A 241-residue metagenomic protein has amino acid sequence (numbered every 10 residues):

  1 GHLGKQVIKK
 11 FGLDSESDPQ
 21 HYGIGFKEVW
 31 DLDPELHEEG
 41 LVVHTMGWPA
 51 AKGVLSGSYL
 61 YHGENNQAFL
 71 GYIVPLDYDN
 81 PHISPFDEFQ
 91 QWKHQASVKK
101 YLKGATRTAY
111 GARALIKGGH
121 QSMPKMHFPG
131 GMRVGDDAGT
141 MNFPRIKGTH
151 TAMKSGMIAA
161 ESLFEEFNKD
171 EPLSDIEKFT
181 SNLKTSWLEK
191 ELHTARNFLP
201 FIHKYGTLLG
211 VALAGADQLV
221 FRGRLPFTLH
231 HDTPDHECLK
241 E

Functional and structural regions predicted by a protein language model:
G1-Y101, I158, S162: Predominantly flavin-linked oxidoreductase catalytic cores and closely associated redox partners
H2-K5, D77-D79, G119-M123, T140-N142 (+1 more regions): Flexible loop/turn segments at secondary-structure boundaries
E28, L32-D33, G111-A114, S181-K190: Short, conserved secondary-structure transition motifs
P81-I83, P144-K147: Short, solvent-exposed loop/turn segments at secondary-structure boundaries
K100-G111, E171-I176: Flexible, glycine/charged-enriched surface loops at secondary-structure junctions
A112-F143: FAD-binding beta-loop-beta segment adjacent to the flavin cofactor pocket
G139-R145, T151, M157, E161-T207: Active-site-proximal substrate-binding core of FAD-dependent oxidoreductases
S186-E241: Ferredoxin-type iron-sulfur electron-transfer modules and their immediate structural context
